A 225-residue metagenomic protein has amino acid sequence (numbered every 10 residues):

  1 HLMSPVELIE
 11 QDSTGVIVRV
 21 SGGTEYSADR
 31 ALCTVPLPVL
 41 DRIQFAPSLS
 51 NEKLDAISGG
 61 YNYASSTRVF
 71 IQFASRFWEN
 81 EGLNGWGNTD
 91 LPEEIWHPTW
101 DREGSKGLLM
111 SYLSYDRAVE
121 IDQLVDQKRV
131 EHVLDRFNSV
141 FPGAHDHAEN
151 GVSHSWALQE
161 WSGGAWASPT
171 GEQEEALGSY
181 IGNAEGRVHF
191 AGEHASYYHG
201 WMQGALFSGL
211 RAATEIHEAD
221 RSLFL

Functional and structural regions predicted by a protein language model:
L2, P36, F73-A74: A secondary-structure boundary/capping signal
L2-I17: A conserved short coil-to-beta-strand element within the FAD-binding core of flavoproteins
G15-I17, Y26, Q44, S65 (+1 more regions): Conserved flavin/dinucleotide-binding core of flavoenzymes
S21, Q72-A74, S114: Solvent-exposed residues in well-ordered beta-strands and their adjoining turns, especially edge/terminal strands
S21-R30: Core beta-strand elements of the Rossmann-like FAD/NAD(P) dinucleotide-binding domain in flavoenzyme oxidoreductases
A31-K53, F70: Flavin (primarily FAD) binding-site architecture
K53-N80: Central beta-strand plus flanking loop segment that forms part of the substrate or channel wall within the catalytic
